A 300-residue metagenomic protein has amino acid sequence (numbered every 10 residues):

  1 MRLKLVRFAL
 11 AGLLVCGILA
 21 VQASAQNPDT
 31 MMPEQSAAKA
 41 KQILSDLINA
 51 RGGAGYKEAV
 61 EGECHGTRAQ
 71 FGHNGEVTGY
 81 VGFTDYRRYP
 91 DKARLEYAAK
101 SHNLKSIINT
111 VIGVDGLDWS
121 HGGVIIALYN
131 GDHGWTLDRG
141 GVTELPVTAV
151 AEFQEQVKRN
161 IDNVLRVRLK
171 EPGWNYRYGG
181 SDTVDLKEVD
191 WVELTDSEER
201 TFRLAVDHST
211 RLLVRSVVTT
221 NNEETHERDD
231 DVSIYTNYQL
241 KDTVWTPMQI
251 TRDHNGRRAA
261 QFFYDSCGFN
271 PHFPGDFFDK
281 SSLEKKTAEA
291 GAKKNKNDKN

Functional and structural regions predicted by a protein language model:
M1-V6: N-terminal secretory signal peptides that target proteins for export/translocation
A9-A20: Bacterial N-terminal signal peptides
A23-A25: Boundary at the C-terminal end of the N-terminal hydrophobic targeting segment
P28-D29, Q35, K41-V142, G173-G180: N-terminal mature ectodomain segment of secretory-pathway/periplasmic proteins
H133-D162: Acidic/charged, solvent-exposed loop-and-adjacent secondary-structure segments enriched in E/D, K/R, S/T, and G/P
Q154-E193, V214-R215: Short, conserved active-site entrance elements at the starts or edges of catalytic domains
S181, D185-S281: Gly/Pro-enriched, hydrophobic low-complexity segments that function as extracytoplasmic propeptides/linkers
D279-N300: Gram-negative outer-membrane assembly/targeting C-terminal domains
